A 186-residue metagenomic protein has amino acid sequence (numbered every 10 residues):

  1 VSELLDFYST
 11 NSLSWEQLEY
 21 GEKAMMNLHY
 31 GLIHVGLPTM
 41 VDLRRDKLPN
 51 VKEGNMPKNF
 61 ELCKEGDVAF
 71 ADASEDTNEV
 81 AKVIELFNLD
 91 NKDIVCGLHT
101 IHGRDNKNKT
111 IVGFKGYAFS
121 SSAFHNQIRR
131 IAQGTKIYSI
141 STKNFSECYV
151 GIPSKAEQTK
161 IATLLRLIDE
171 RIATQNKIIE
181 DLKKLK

Functional and structural regions predicted by a protein language model:
V1-S12, Q17, E147, I152-K155: Non-catalytic DNA-recognition/assembly elements of restriction-modification systems
S14, G54-P57, G134, R166: Short, solvent-exposed loop/turn positions at domain surfaces that link secondary-structure elements or cap domain
S14-G21, D42-L43, R130-A132: Short coil/turn segments at secondary-structure boundaries
E19, Y117-V150: Specificity-determining recognition surfaces
G21-D42: Short beta-strand/loop turn elements enriched in aromatics
K23, A81, V95-L98, K143-F145 (+1 more regions): Short edge beta-strand segments in beta-sheet-rich domains
H29-Y30, M40, K47, V51-S120: A short beta-sheet element
E147-C148, P153-K186: Amphipathic alpha-helical segments with low aromatic content
